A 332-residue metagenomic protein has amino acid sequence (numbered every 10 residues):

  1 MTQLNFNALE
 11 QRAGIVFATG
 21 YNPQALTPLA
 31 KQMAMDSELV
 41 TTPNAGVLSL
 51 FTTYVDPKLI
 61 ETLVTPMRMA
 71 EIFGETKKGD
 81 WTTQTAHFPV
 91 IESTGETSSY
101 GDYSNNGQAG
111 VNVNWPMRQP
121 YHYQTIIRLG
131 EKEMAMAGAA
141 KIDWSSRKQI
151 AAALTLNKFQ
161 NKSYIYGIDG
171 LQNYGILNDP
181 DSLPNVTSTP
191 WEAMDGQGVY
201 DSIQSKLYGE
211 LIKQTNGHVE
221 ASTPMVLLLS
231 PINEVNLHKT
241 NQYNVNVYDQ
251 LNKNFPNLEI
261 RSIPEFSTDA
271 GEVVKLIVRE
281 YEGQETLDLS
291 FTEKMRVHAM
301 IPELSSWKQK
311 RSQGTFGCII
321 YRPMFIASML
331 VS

Functional and structural regions predicted by a protein language model:
T2-A70, H238-S332: Sequence/fold signature of self-assembling virion shell proteins
A45-T125: Assembly/oligomerization interface modules of large self-assembling protein complexes
M69, K78-G79, V90-T94, E220-T223 (+2 more regions): Short, flexible beta-strand-to-coil junctions
T125-S205: Alpha-helical scaffold segments that mediate packing/assembly in large oligomeric complexes
G130, S230-I232, R322: Helix N-cap / beta->alpha transition motif
L156, Q160-S163, K206-T215, L251 (+1 more regions): Hydrophobic, Leu/Ile/Phe/Ala-enriched alpha-helical segments that form helix-helix packing faces
G170-Y174, D181-L183, I232-N236, S267-T268 (+1 more regions): Short, catalytically relevant binding-site loops at active-site mouths
L177-Y243: Extended, solvent-exposed, turn-rich assembly/linker loops in the middle of proteins
